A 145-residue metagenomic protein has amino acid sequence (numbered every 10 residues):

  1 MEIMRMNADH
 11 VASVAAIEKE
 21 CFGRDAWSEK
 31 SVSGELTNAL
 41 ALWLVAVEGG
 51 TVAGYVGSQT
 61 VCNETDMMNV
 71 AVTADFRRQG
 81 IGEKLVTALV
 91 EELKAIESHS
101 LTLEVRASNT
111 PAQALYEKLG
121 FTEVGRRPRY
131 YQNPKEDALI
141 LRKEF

Functional and structural regions predicted by a protein language model:
E2-D75, V86-A88, E92, I96 (+1 more regions): Acetyl-CoA-dependent GNAT
N7, T73, R77, E104-S108 (+1 more regions): Residue-level recognition of the GNAT/N-acetyltransferase active site
M67, L101-V105: Conserved hydrophobic beta-strand within the GNAT/NAT acetyltransferase core sheet that lines the active-site cleft
R78-E92, A114-K118: Conserved acetyl-CoA-binding loop-helix of GNAT-fold acetyltransferases
V86, N109-A112, R129-P134: Short glycine/proline-centered loop/turn elements that form peptide/ligand docking sites
E104, E117, T122-A138: Conserved catalytic-core motifs of GNAT/GCN5-like acyltransferases
D137-F145: Terminal substrate-recognition subdomain of acyl/acetyltransferases
